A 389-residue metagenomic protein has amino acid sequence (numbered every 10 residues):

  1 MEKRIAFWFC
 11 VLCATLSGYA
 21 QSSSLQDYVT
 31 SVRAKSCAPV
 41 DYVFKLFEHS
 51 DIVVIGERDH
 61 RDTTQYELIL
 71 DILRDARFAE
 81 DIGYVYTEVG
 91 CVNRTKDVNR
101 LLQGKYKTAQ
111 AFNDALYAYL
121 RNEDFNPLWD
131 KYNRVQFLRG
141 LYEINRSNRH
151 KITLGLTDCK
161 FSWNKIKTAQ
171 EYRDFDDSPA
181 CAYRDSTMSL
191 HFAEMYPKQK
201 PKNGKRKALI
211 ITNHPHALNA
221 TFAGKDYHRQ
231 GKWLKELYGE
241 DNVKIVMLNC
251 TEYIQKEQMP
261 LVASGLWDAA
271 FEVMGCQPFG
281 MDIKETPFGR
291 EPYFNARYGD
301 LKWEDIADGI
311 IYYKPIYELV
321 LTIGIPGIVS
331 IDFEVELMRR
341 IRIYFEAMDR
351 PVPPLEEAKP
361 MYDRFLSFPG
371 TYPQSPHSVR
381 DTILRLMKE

Functional and structural regions predicted by a protein language model:
M1-S24: Bacterial Sec-dependent N-terminal signal peptides
Y19-E389: Structured catalytic-domain cores with a bias toward divalent-metal coordination
